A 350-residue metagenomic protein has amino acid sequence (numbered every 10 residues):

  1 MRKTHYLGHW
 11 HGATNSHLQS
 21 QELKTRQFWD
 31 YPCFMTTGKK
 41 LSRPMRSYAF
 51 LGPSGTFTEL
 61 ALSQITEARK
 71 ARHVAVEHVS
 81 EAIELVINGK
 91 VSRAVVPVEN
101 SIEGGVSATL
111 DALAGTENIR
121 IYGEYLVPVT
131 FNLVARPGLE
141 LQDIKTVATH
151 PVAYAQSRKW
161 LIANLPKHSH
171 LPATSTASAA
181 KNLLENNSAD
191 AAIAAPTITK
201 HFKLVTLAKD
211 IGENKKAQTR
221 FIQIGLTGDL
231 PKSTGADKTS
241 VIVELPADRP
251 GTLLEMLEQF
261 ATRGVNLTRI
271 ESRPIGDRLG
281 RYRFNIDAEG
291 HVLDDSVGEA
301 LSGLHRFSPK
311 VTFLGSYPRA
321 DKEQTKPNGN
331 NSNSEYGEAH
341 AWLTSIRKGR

Functional and structural regions predicted by a protein language model:
T4, A13-T14, T25, T36: Ala/Thr-enriched low-complexity intrinsically disordered regions
Y6-W10, L18-Q21, W29: Short hydrophobic targeting helices and cationic amphipathic motifs that mediate membrane/organellar targeting
Q21-R350: Domain-level signature for soluble enzymes in the chorismate/prephenate branch of the shikimate pathway
